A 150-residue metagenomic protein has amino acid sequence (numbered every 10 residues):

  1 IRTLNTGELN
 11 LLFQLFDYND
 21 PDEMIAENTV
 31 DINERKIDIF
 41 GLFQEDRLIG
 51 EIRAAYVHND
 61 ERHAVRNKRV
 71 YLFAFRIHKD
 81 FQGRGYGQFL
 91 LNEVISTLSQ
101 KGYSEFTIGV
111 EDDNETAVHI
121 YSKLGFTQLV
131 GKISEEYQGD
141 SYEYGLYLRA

Functional and structural regions predicted by a protein language model:
T3-D80, L91, T97: Acetyl-CoA-dependent GNAT
L48, Q128-L129: Residue-level detector of beta-propeller blades
R69, E105-T107: Structural preference for beta-strand elements that scaffold enzyme active sites
H78-N92, K101, D112-H119, K123: Conserved glycine-rich acetyl-CoA-binding loop
S104, E111-E115, S122-L124, V130-A150: C-terminal "cap" of GNAT-fold acetyltransferases
